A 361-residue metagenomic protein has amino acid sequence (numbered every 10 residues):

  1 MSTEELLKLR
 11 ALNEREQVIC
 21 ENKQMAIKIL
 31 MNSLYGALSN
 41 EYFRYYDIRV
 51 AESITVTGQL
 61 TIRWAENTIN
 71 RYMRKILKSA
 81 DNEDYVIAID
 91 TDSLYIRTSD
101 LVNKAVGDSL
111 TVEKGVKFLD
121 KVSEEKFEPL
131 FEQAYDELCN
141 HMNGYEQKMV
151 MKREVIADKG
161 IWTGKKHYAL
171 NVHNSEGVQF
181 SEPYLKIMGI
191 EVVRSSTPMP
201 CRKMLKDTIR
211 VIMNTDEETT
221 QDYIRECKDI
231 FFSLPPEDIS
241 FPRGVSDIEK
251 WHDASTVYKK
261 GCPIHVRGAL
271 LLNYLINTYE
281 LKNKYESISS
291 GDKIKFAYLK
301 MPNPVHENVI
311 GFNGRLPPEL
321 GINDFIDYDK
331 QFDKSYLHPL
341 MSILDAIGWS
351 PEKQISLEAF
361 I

Functional and structural regions predicted by a protein language model:
M1-L30, D47, T55-T91, I96-I361: DNA-dependent DNA polymerase catalytic subunits
L30, L34-A37: Function-dense linear segments that define catalytic or interfacial modules in macromolecule-processing proteins
L38-Y42, S93-I96: Glycine-rich, often proline-containing surface loops adjacent to acidic residues and nearby aromatics that form
E41-S53: Short, conserved non-catalytic motifs in the polymerase core
